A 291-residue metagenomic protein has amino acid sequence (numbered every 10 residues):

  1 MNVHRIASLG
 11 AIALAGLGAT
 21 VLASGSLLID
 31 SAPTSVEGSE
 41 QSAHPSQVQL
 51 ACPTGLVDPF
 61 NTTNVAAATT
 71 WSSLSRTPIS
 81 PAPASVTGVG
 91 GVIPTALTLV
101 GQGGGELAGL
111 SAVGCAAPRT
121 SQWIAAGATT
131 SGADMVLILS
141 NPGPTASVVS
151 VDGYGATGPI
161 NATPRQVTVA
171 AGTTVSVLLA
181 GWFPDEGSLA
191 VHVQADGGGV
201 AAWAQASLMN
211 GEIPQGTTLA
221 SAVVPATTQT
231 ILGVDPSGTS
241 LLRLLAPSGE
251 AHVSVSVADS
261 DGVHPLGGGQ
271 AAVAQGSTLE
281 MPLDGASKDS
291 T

Functional and structural regions predicted by a protein language model:
N2-D58, T98-I138, V200-P247: Conserved functional hotspot residues at active sites or interaction interfaces
H44, V136-I160, A195-D196, L244-P265: Short acidic, flexible loop segments centered on an aromatic residue
P59-T63: Long, compositionally biased low-complexity segments
V65-L139, A146-S147, G153-A156, A162: Post-signal peptide N-terminal segment of secreted/secretory-pathway proteins
A68-S85, A156-A190, S260-D289: Intrinsically disordered, low-complexity Pro/Gly/Ser/Thr-rich segments with frequent PxxP/GP/PP motifs and embedded
V86-G109, I138-S147, T168-E212, A286-T291: Hydrophobic, ordered structural segments
Q122-I124, P144, V148-P164, V177 (+2 more regions): Intrinsically disordered, low-complexity linker/loop segments enriched in Gly/Pro and charged/polar residues
M209-T291: Extracytoplasmic/luminal low-complexity segments enriched in Pro/Gly and acidic/polar residues that act as flexible
